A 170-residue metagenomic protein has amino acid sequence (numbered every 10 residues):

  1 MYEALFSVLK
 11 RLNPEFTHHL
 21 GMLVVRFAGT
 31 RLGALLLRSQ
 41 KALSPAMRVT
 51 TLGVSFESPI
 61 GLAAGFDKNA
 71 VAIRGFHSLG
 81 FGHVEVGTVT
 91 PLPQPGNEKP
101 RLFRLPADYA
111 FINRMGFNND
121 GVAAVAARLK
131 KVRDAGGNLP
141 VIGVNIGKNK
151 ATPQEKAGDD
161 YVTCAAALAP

Functional and structural regions predicted by a protein language model:
Y2-V49, A110-N118, V122: An N-cap/entry alpha-helix motif that binds or orients negatively charged groups
N13, L62, V84, V125: Conserved, mostly hydrophobic/aromatic
S44-V54, K68-A70: N-terminal active-site wall of soluble small-molecule enzyme domains
L52, P59, A63-D67, G87-V89: Acidic/polar N-terminal loop/beta-strand segments that form early-domain functional surfaces
F56, A64-F66, H77, G116-P170: Conserved alpha/beta-domain cores
A72-F76, Q94-R101, Q154-A157: Short, conserved acidic/polar surface loops in the N-terminal third of protein domains
G87-N138: A gly/proline- and charged-residue-enriched helix-loop-helix capping module
